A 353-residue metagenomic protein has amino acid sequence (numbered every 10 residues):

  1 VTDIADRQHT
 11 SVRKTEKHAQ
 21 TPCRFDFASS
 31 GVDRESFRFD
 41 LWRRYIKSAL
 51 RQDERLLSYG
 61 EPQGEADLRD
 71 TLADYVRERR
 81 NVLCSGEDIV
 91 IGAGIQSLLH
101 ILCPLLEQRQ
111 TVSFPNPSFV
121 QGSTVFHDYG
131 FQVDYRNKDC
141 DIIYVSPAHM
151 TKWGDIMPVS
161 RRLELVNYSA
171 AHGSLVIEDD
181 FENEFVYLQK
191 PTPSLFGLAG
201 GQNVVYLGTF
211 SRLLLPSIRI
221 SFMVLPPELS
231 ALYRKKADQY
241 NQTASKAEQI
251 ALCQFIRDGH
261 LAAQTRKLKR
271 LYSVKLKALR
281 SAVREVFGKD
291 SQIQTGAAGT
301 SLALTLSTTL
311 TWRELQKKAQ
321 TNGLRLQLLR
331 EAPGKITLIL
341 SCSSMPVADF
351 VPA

Functional and structural regions predicted by a protein language model:
V1-K47, D238-S245, Q254-I256, R266-K267 (+5 more regions): N-terminal basic, amphipathic alpha-helical segments
V32, P147-M150, R212, M345: Short glycine-rich anion-binding loops that position phosphate/pyrophosphate groups of nucleotides and phosphorylated
E35-S36, A66, G92, V120 (+4 more regions): Loop/helix-junction capping segments adjacent to catalytic residues or to phosphate/diphosphate-binding pockets
Y45, T71-Y75, V125, A251 (+2 more regions): Amphipathic alpha-helical segments that form well-ordered structural scaffolds and often line/cohere around active
A49-G173, I177, N183-V186, K190-Q202 (+1 more regions): Conserved core of the PLP fold type I
S174, V204, S291, L324: Short, conserved active-site loop motifs that form the nucleotide-linked donor/cofactor pocket
V204-E285, I293-Q294: PLP-dependent aminotransferase class I/II
